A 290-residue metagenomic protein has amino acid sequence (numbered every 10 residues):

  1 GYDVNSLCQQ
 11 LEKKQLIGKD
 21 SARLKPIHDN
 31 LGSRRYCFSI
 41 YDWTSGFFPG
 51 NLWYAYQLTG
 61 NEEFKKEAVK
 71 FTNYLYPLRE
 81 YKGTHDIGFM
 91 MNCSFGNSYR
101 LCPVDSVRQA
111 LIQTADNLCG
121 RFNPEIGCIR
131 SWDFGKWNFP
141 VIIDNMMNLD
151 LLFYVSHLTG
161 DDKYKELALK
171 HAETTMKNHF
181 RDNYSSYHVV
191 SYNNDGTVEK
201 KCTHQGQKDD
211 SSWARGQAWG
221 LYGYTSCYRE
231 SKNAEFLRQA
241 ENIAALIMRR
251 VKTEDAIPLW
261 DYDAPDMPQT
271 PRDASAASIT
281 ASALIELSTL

Functional and structural regions predicted by a protein language model:
G1-L290: Glycan-recognition and catalytic cores of secretory/periplasmic carbohydrate-active enzymes
